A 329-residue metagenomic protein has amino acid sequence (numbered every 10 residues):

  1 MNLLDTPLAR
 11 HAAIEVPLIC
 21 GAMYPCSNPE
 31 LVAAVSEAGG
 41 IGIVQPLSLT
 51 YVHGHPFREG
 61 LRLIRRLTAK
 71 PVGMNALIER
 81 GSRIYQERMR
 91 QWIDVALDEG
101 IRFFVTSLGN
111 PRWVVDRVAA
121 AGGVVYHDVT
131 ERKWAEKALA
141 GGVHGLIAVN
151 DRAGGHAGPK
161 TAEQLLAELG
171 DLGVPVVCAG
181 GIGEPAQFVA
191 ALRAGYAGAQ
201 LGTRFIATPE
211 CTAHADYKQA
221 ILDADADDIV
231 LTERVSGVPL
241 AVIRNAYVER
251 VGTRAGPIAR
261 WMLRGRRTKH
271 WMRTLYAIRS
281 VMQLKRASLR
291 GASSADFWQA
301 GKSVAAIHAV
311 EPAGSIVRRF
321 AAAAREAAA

Functional and structural regions predicted by a protein language model:
M1-P175: Active-site entrance/lid segments in N-terminal catalytic domains of soluble metabolic enzymes
L8-A9, E30, Y126, A179 (+3 more regions): Generic detector of short alpha-helix boundary/capping microenvironments and adjacent low-complexity segments
Y24, A179-E184: Gly/Ser-rich catalytic serine loop of serine hydrolases
T161-P175, G183-A329: Conserved active-site-proximal phosphate/metal-binding subdomains
